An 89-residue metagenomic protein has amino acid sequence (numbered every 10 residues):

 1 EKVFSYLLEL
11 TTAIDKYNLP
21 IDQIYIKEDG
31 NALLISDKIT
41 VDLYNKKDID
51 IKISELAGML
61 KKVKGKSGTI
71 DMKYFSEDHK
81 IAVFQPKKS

Functional and structural regions predicted by a protein language model:
E1-S89: Charged, solvent-exposed interaction patches on well-folded alpha/beta domains that mediate macromolecular contacts
